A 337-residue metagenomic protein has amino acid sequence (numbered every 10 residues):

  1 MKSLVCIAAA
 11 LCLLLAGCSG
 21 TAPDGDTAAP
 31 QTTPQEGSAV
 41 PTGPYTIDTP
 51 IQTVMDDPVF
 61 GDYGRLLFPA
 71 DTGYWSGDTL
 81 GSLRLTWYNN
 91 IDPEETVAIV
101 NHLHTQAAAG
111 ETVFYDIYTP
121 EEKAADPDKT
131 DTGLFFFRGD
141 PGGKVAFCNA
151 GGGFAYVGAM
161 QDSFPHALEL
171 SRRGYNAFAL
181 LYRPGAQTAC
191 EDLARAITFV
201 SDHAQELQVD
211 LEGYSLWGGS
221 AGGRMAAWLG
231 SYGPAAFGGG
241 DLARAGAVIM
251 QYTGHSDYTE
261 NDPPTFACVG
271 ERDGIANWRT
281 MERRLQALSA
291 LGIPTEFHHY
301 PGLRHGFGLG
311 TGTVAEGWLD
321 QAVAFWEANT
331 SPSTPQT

Functional and structural regions predicted by a protein language model:
L13, C18-D131: N-terminal targeting or regulatory segments adjacent to alpha/beta-hydrolase or S9 domains
G37-I51, M55, Y63-G64, L291-T337: C-terminal catalytic histidine-bearing segment of alpha/beta-hydrolase fold enzymes
D126-R138, K144: A short loop-to-beta-strand scaffold at the N-terminal edge of the catalytic core in hydrolase folds
G143-G152: Short beta-strand element of the alpha/beta-hydrolase
G158-D162, F178-Q208, T311-A315: Catalytic nucleophile-loop/oxyanion-hole region of alpha/beta-hydrolase and closely related hydrolase-like folds
E191, R195-D262: Primarily recognizes the serine-hydrolase "nucleophile elbow" in alpha/beta-hydrolase and SGNH/GDSL folds
P263, N277-A287: Short alpha-helix in the alpha/beta-hydrolase fold that links the catalytic acid
A267-V269, D273: Short beta-strand/loop motif that positions the catalytic acidic residue of the alpha/beta-hydrolase fold
